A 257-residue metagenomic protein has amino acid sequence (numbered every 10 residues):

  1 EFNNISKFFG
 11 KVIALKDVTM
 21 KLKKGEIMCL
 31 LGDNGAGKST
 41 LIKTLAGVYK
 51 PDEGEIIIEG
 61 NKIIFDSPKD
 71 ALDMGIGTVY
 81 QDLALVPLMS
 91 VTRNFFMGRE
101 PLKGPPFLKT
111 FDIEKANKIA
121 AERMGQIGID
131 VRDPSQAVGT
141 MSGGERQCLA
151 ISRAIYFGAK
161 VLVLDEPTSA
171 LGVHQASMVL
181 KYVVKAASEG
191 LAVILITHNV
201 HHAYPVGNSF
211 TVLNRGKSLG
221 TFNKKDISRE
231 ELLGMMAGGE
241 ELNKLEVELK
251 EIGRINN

Functional and structural regions predicted by a protein language model:
E1-N257: Glycine-rich phosphate-binding loops of nucleotide-dependent enzymes
